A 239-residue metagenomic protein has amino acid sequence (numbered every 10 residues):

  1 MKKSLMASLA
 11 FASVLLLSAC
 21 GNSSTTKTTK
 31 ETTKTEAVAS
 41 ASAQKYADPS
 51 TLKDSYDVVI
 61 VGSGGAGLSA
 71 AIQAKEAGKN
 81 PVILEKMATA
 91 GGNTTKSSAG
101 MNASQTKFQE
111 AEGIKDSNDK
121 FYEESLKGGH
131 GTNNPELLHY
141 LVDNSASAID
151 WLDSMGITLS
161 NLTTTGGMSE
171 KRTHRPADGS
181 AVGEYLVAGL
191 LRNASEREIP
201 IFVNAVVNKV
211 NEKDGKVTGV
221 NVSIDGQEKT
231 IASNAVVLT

Functional and structural regions predicted by a protein language model:
M1-L5: Positively charged n-region of N-terminal signal peptides that target proteins for export
L16-A19: C-terminal motif of bacterial Sec signal peptides marking the signal peptidase cleavage site
G21-S23: Bacterial signal peptide processing site
T35-S50, N80, K86-P200, N204-V206: Conserved N-terminal/central alpha/beta ligand/cofactor-binding core
D48-A66, V82: Beta1/beta-strand and adjacent pyrophosphate-binding region of the FAD-binding site in flavoprotein oxidoreductases
T51-Y56, I224-A235: Core beta-strand elements of the Rossmann-like FAD/NAD(P) dinucleotide-binding domain in flavoenzyme oxidoreductases
V203-V217: A conserved short coil-to-beta-strand element within the FAD-binding core of flavoproteins
